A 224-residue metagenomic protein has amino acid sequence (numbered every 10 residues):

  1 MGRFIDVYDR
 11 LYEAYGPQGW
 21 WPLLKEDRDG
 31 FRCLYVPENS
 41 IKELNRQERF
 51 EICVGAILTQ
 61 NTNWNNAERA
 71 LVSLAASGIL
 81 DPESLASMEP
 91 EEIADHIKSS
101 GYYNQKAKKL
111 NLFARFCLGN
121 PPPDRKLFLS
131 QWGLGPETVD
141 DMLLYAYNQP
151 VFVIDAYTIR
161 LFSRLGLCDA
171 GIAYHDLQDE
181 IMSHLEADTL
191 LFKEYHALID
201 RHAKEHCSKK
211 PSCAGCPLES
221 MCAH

Functional and structural regions predicted by a protein language model:
M1-P122, L198-H224: N-terminal polyanion-binding entry modules of DNA glycosylases/AP lyases and select other DNA-binding proteins
Y15, T62, G78, G101 (+4 more regions): A broad structural signal for alpha-helix termini and local helix breaks/kinks
G55-L58, L110-F116, P121-C168, H175-E180 (+1 more regions): Catalytic DNA-binding helix-loop module of base-excision-repair DNA glycosylases/AP lyases
G78, N104, P150-V151, A170: A short hydrophobic/aromatic micro-motif that marks alpha-helical segments and, especially, helix-coil
A86-E89, I93-A94, F128-L129, I172-L185: Short, well-structured alpha-helical segments that form the helix of a local strand-helix-strand
R160-G215, S220: Hydrophobic secondary-structure block in the mid-to-C-terminal portion of proteins
